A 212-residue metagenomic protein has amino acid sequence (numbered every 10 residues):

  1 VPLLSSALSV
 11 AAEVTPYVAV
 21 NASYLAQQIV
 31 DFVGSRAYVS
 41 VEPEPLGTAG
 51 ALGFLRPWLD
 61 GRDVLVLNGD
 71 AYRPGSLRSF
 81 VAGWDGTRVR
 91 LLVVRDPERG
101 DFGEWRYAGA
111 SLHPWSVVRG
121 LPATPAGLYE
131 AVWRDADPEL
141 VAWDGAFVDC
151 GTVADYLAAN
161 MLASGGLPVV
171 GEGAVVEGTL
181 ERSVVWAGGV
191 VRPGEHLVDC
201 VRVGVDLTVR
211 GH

Functional and structural regions predicted by a protein language model:
V1-R73, L77, G204: Conserved N-terminal catalytic core of the sugar/cofactor nucleotidyltransferase
V10, R56-L59, A82-W84, G103 (+3 more regions): Structural motif
A12-P16, V33-A37, D60-D63, D85-R88 (+4 more regions): Short glycine/proline-enriched coil/turn segments at helix->beta-strand junctions
V18-A22, L65, V89-V94, V169-G171 (+3 more regions): Short, hydrophobic beta-strand segments that form beta-sheet elements in well-ordered domains
Y24, R95-D96, W115, A187 (+1 more regions): Non-catalytic surface loops within mature trypsin-like serine protease
A26-D31, E98-D101, T208: Short, charged/polar "capping" segments at the starts of alpha-helices and the immediately preceding loops
V64-L65, Y72-D85, R90, R95-A163: Catalytic-core segments of class I nucleotidyltransferases/pyrophosphorylases that form NMP-activated intermediates
A71, A123-H212: Left-handed beta-helix
